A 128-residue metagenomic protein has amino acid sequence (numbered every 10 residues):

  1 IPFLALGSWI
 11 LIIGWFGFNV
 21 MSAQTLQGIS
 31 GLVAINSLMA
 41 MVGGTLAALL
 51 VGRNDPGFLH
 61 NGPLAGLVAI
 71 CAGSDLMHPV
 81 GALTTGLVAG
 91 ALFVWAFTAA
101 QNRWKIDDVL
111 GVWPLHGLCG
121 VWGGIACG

Functional and structural regions predicted by a protein language model:
I1-G128: Hydrophobic alpha-helical transmembrane bundles of multi-pass membrane proteins
